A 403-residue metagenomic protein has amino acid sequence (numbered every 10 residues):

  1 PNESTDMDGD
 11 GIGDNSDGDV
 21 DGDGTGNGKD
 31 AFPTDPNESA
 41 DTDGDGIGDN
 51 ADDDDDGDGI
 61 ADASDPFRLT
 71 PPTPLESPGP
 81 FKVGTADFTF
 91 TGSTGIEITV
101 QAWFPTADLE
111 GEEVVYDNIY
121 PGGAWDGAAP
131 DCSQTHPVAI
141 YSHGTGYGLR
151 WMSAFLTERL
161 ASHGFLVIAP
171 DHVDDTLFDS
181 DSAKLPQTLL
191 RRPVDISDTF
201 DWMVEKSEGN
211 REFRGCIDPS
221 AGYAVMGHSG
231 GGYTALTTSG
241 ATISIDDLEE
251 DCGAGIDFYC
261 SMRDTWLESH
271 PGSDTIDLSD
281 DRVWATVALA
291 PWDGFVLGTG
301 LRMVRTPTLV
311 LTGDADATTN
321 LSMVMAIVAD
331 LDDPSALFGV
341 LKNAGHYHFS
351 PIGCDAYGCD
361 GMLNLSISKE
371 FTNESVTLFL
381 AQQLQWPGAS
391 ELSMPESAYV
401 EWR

Functional and structural regions predicted by a protein language model:
P1-L75: Extracellular calcium-associated, cysteine-rich motifs in secreted modular proteins
P74-Y141, M152, E158-H163: Domain-level recognition of soluble alpha/beta enzyme cores, biased toward histidine phosphatases/phosphomutases
V114-G122, T135, G146-S162, I168-M203 (+1 more regions): Cap/lid segment of the alpha/beta-hydrolase catalytic domain
K184-S220, V225, T237, D247-W266 (+1 more regions): Alpha/beta-hydrolase active-site loop
G294, A315-T319, H346: Acidic catalytic loop of the alpha/beta-hydrolase fold
V304, V310-T312: Short beta-strand/loop motif that positions the catalytic acidic residue of the alpha/beta-hydrolase fold
T306, T319-D330: Short alpha-helix in the alpha/beta-hydrolase fold that links the catalytic acid
N343-H346, S350-R403: Alpha/beta-hydrolase-fold serine-hydrolase catalytic core, especially in secreted/extracellular enzymes
